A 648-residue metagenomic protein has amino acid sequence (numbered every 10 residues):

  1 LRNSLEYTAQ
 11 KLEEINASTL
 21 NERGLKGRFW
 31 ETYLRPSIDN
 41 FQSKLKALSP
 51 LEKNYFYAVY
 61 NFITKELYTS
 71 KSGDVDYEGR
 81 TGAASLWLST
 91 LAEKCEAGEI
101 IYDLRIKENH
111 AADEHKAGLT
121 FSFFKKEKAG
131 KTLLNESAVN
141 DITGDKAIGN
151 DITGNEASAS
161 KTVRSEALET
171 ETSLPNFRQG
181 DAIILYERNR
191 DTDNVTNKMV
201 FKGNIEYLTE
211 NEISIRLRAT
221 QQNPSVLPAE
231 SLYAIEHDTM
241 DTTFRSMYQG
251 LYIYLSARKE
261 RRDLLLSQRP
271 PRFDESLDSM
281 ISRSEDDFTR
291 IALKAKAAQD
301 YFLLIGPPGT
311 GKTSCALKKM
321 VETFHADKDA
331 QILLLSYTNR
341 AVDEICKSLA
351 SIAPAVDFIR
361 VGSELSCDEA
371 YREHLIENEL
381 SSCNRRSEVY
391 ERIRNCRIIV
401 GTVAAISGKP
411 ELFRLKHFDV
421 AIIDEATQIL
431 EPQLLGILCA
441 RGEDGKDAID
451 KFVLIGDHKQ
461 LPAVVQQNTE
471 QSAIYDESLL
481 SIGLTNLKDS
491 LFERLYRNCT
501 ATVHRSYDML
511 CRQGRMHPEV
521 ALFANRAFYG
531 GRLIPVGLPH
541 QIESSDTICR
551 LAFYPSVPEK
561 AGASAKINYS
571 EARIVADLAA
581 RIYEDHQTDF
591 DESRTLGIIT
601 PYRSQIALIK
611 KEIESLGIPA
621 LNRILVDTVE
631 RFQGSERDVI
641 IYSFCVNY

Functional and structural regions predicted by a protein language model:
L1-L20, G24-G27, T32-Y33, S37 (+13 more regions): Pre-ATPase regulatory/linker segments immediately N-terminal to the P-loop/RecA-like helicase/translocase core
R2-K131, N135-E136, R164-D191, I567-Y569 (+3 more regions): Accessory interdomain/linker segments of ATP-dependent helicases and helicase-like nucleic-acid enzymes that mediate
P175-N176, D300, Y390-N395, G408-D419 (+1 more regions): Short basic/glycine-enriched coil/helix segment immediately N-terminal to the Walker B
Q299-K319: Walker A/P-loop
T313-D327, S348, A440: Walker A/P-loop NTP-binding motif
A326-A330, T338, A404-I406, L412 (+1 more regions): Conserved helicase motor core of SF1/SF2 NTP-dependent helicases
D343-S351: Short amphipathic alpha-helical segment within the helicase RecA-like ATPase core that mediates nucleic-acid
R372-R397, L621, V629-D638: Conserved motor-coupling elements within RecA-like helicase/translocase cores
